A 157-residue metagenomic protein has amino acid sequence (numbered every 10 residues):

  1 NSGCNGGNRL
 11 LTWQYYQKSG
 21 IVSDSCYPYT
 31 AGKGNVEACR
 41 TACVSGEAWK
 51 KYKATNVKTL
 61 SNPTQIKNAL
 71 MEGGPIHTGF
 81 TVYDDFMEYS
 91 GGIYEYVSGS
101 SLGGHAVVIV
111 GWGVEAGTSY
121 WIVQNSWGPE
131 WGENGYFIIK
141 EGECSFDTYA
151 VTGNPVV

Functional and structural regions predicted by a protein language model:
N1-V157: Catalytic-core signature of thiol
